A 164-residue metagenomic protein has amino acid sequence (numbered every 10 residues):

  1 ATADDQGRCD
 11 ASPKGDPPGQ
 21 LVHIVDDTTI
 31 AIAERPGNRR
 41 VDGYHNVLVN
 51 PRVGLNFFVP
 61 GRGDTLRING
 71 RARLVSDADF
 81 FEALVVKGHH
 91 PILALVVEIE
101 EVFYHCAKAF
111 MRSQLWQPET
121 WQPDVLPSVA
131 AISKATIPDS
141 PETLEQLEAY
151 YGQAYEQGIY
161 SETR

Functional and structural regions predicted by a protein language model:
A1-R164: Binding-site signature for planar aromatic cofactors or substrates
